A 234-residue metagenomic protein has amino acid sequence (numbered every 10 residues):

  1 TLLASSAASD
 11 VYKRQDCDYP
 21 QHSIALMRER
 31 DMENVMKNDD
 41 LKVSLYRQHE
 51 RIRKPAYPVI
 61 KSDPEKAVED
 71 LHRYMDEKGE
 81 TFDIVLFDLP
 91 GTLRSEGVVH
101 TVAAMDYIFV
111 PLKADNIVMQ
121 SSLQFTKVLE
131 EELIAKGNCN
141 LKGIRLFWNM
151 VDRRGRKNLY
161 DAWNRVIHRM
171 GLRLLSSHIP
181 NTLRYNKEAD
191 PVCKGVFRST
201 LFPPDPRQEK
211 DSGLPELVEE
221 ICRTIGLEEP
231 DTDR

Functional and structural regions predicted by a protein language model:
T1-Y12: Single conserved hydrophobic/aromatic residue that forms the stacking wall/gate of nucleotide- or nucleobase-binding
K13-I84: P-loop/Walker-type NTP enzyme "switch/lid" segment
K78-V98: Switch II (G3) loop of P-loop NTPases
G97-N116: Inter-motif core of Ras-like GTPase G domains
F125-A135: Conserved C-terminal guanine-recognition region of P-loop GTPase G domains, centered on the G4
M150-S199: Beta-strand-loop-alpha "switch" segments that mediate conformational coupling across diverse proteins
V196-R234: NTP-binding/hydrolysis catalytic cores, primarily Walker-type P-loop NTPases
